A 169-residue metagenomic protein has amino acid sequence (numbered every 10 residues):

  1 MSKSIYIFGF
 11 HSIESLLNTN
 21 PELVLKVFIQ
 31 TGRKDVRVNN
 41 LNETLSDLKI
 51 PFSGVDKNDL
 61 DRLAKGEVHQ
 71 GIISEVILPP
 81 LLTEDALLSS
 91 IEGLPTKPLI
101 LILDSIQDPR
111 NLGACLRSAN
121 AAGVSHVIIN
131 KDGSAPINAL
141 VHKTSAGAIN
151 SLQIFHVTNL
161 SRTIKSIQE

Functional and structural regions predicted by a protein language model:
M1-G93: N-terminal positively charged helical leader segments and presequences
E22, I29, E92-E169: RNA substrate-binding interface of SAM-dependent RNA methyltransferases
